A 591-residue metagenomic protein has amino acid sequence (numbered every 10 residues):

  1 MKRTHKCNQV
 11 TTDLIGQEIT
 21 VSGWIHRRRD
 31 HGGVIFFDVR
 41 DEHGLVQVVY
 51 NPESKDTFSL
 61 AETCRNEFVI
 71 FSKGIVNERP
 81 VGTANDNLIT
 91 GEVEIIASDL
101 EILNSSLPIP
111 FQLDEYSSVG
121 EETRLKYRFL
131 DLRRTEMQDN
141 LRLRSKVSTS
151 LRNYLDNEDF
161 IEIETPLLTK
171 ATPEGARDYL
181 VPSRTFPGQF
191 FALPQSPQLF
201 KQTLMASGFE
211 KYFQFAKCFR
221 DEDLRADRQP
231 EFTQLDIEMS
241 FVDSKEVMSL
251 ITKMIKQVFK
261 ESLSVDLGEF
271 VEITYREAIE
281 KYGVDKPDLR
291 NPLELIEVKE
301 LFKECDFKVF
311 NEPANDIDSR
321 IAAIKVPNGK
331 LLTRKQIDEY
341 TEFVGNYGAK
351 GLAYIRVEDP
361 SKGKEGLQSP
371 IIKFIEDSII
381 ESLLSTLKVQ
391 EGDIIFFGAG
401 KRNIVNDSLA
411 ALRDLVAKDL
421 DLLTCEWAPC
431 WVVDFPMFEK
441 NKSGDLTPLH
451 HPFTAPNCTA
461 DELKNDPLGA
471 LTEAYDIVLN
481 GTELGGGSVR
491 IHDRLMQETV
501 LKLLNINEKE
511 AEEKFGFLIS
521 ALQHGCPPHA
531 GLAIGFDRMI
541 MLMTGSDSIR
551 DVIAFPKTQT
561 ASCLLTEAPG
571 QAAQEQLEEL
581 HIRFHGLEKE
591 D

Functional and structural regions predicted by a protein language model:
M1-D591: Class II aminoacyl-tRNA synthetase catalytic cores and aaRS-like
